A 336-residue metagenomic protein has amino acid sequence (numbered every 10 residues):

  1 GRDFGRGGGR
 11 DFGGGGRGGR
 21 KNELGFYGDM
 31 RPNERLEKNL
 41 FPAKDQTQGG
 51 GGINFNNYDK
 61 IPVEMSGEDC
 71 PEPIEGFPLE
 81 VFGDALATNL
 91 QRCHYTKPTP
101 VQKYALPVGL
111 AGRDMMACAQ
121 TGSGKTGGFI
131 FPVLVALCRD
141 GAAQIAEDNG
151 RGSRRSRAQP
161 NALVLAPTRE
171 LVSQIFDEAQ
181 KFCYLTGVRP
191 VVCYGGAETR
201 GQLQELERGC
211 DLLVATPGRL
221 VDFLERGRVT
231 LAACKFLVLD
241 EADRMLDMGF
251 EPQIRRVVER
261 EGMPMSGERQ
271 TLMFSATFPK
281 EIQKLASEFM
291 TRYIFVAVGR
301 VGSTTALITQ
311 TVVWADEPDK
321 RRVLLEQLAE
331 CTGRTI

Functional and structural regions predicted by a protein language model:
G1-Y104, R113, A146-E147, C210 (+1 more regions): N-terminal intrinsically disordered, low-complexity tails of helicases
G76, N89-R92, Y104, V108-G109 (+11 more regions): Alpha-helical recognition domains of nuclear gene-regulatory proteins
L79-D84, C93-T96, A111, L165 (+5 more regions): Loop/turn elements at beta-strand to alpha-helix junctions within RNA-recognition modules
K103-M115, G127-S156, S173, E178-F182 (+3 more regions): Walker A/P-loop NTP-binding motif
A111-A117, A158-A162, C210-D211, R269-Q270 (+1 more regions): Pre-Walker A (Motif I) flank of P-loop NTPase domains
A119-S123: The conserved Walker
R139-D140, R154, L163, F182 (+3 more regions): Interdomain coupling/hinge region of P-loop NTPase helicase/AAA+ cores
A142-E225, A233-F236, F295-V298: Conserved nucleic-acid-binding Ia/Ib motif block in the N-terminal RecA-like helicase ATPase lobe
